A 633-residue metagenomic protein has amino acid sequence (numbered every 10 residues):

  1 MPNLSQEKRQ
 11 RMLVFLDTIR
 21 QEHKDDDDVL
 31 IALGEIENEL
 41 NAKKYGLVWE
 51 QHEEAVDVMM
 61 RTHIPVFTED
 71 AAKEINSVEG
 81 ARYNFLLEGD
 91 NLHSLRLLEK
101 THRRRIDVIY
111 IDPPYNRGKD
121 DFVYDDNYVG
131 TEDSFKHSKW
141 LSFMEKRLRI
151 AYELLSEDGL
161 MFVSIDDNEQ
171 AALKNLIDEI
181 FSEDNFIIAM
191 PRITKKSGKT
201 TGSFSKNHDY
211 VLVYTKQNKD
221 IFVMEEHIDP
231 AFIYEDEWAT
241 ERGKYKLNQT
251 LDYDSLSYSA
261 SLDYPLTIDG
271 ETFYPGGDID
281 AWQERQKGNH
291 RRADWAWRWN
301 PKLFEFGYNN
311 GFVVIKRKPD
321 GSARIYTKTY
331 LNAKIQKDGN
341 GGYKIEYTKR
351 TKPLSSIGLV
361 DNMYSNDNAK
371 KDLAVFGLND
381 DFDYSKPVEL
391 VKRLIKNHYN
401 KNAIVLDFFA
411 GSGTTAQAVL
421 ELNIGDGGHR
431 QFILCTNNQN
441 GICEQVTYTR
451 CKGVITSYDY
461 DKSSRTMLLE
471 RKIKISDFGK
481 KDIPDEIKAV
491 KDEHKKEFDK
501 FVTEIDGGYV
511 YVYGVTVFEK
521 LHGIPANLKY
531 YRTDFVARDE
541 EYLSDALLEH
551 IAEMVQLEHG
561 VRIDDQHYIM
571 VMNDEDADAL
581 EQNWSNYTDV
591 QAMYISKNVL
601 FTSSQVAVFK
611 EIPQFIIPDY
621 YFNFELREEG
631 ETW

Functional and structural regions predicted by a protein language model:
M1-A55, W299-F306, N310-K334, I595 (+3 more regions): Coupling/switch/interface segments within P-loop NTPase motor domains and analogous charged loops in nucleic-acid
M1-Y110, G118-W140, K146, A489-G523: DnaQ-like (DEDDh/DEDDy) 3′-5′ exonuclease domain used for proofreading and 3′-end trimming on nucleic acids
D25, V29-I31, Q217-A374: Active-site-adjacent helix-turn-beta-strand microarchitecture at beta-sheet edges that either contains or buttresses
I75-S77, G89-L92, R96-L160, N168 (+10 more regions): SAM-dependent methyltransferase catalytic-core segment centered on the flexible catalytic loop and adjoining short
D133-H137, L141, N168-Q170, Y384-R471: Conserved S-adenosyl-L-methionine
H137-M190, Y448, K452-I455, D459-S463 (+1 more regions): Conserved Class I SAM-dependent methyltransferase catalytic core
M144, E157-D158, D167-P230: Signature of N6-adenine DNA methyltransferases within the class I
G425-W633: PRPP-dependent phosphoribosyltransferase catalytic core
